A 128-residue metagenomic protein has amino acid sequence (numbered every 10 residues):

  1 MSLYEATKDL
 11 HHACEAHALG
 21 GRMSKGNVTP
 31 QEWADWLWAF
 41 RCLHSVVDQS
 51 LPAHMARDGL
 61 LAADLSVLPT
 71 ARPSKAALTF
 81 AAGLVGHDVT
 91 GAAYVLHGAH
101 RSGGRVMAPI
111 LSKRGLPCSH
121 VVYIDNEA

Functional and structural regions predicted by a protein language model:
M1-A128: Metal- and O2-centered redox machinery and metal/ROS homeostasis
